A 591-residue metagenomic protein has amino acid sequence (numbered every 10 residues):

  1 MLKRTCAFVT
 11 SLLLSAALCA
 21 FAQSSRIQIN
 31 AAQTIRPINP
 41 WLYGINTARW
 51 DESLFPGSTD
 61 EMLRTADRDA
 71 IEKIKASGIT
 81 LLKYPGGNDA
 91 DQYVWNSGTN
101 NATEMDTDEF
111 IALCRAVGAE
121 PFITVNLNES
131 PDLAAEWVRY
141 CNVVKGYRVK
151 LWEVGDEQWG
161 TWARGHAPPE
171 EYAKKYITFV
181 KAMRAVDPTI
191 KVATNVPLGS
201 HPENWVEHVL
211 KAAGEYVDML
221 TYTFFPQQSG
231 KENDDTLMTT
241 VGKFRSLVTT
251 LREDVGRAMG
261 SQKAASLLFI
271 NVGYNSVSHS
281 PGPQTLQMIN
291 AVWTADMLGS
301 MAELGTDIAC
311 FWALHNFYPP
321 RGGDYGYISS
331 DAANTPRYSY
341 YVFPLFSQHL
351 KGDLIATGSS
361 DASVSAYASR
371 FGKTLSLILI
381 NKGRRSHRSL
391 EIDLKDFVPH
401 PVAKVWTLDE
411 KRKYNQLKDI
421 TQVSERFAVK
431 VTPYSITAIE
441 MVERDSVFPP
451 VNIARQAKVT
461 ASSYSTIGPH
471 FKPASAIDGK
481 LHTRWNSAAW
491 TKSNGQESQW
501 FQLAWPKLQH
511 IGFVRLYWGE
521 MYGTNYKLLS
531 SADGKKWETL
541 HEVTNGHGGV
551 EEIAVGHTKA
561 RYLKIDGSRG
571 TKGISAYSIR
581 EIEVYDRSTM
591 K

Functional and structural regions predicted by a protein language model:
Q23-D218: N-terminal catalytic cores of secreted or lumenal carbohydrate-active enzymes
P169-T294, L304: Noncatalytic carbohydrate-binding groove/subsite architecture in carbohydrate-active enzymes
N271-A366, R370-F371: Aromatic/acidic polysaccharide-binding cleft in carbohydrate-active enzymes
D361-P399, T437-A438, G512: Carbohydrate-binding surface patches
L390-D393, Y522-K535: Short, surface-exposed beta-strand/strand-loop-strand elements in extracellular ectodomains
I420-V447: C-terminal beta-strand-rich structural cap/linker in extracellular carbohydrate-active enzymes
S446-K507, Y517-Y522, A532, E542-G549 (+2 more regions): Disordered, acidic Ser/Thr/Pro-rich linker "stalks" and the adjacent N-terminal cap of the next globular domain
D566-G573: Short beta-strand-plus-loop segments that form exposed binding edges in beta-rich domains
